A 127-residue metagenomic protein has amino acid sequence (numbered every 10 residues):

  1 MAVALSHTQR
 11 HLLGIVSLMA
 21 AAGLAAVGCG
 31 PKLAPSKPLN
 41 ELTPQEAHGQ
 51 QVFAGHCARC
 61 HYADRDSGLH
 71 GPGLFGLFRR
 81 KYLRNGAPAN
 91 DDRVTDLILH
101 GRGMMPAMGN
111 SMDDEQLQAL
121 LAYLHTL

Functional and structural regions predicted by a protein language model:
M1-Q45, L97, L124-L127: Post-cleavage N-terminal segment of exported redox proteins
M19, L39, R84, A107-N110: Short, flexible active-site loop motifs that bind/organize anionic cofactors or intermediates
G23, Q51-A54, L99: Processing junctions and N-termini across compartments
P31-P35, V52, G103: Extracytoplasmic copper-binding redox domains, predominantly the cupredoxin/blue-copper superfamily
L39, P44-E46, Q50, Y62-D96: Gly/Gly-Pro-rich "capping" loops immediately C-terminal to redox-active cysteine motifs in periplasmic/lumenal
G49-A63, L120, L124: The canonical Cys-X-X-Cys-His
L69-L77, L97-L127: Axial heme c-ligation environment in periplasmic c-type cytochrome domains
